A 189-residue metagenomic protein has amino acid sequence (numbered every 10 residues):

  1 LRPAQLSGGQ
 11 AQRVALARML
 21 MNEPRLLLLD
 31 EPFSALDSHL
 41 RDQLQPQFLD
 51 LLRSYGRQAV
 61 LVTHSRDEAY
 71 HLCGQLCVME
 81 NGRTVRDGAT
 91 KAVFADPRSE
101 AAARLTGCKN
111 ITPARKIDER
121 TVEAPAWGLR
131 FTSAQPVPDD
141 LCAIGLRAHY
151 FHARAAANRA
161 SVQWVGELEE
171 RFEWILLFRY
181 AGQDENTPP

Functional and structural regions predicted by a protein language model:
L1-A101: ABC ATPase nucleotide-binding domains
A89, A101, R115, S161-Q163: Residues located in well-ordered beta-strands
A95-D118, G145: C-terminal boundary and immediately downstream tail of ABC-type ATPase nucleotide-binding domains
K109-I111, R120-P189: Non-catalytic connector elements of ABC transporters
